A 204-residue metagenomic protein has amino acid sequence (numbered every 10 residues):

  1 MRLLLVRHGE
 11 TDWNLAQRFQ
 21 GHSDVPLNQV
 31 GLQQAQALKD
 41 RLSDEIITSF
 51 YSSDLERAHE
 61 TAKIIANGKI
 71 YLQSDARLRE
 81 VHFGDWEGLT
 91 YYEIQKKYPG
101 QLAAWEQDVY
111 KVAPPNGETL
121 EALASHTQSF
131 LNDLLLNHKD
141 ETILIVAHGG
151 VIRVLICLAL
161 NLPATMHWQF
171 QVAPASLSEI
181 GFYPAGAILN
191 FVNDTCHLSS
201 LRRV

Functional and structural regions predicted by a protein language model:
M1, I46-T48, K139-I143: Short coil/turn segments at beta-strand junctions that form active-site/ligand-binding loops
L4, Q73-D75, N190: General small-molecule cofactor/ligand-binding pocket signal
L4-K63, P114-Q128: Loop-to-helix element that buttresses phosphate recognition and phosphoryl-transfer chemistry
G9, G149, T195: Active-site metal-binding loops of divalent metal-dependent hydrolases
A37-L102: Phosphate-coordination/substrate-recognition cap region in phosphate-metabolizing enzymes
H59, K69, S129-I188: Active-site-adjacent alpha-helix immediately C-terminal to a catalytic or transition-state-stabilizing loop
N190-V204: Acidic, His/Gly-rich catalytic cores of divalent-metal-dependent hydrolytic chemistry
